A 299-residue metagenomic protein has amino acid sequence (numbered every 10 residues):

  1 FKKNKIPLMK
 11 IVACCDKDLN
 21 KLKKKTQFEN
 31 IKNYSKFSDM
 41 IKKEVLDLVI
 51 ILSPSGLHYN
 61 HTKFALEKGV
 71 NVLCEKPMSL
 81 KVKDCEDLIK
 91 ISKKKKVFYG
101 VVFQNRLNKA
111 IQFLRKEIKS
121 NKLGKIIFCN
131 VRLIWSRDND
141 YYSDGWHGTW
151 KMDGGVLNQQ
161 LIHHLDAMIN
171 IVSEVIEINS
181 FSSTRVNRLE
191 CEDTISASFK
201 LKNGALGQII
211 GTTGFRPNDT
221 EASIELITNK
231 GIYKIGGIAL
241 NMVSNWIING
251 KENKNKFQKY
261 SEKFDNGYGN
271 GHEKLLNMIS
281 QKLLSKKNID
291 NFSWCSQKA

Functional and structural regions predicted by a protein language model:
F1-F28: N-terminal Rossmann-like dinucleotide-binding module
K17, K263-N277, W294: Active-site loop of classical SDR/Rossmann-like NAD(P)-dependent oxidoreductases, centered on the catalytic Tyr-X3-Lys
F28-I91: Beta-loop-alpha module in the N-terminal Rossmann-like domain of NAD(P)-dependent dehydrogenases, especially those
S35, C74, Y99-V101, I209 (+1 more regions): Hydrophobic residues in well-ordered beta-strands that form the structural core
L48-I51, S120, K202, K274-A299: C-terminal helix-rich "cap/oligomerization" subdomain common to oxidoreductases
D87-Q104, G124-C129: Rossmann-fold dehydrogenase core element
N105-R188: Predominantly a Rossmann-like dinucleotide-binding segment in NAD(P)-dependent oxidoreductases
Q159, L165-N241, G271-K287: Contiguous beta-strand/loop segments that form the cofactor/metal-binding neighborhood of enzyme cores
